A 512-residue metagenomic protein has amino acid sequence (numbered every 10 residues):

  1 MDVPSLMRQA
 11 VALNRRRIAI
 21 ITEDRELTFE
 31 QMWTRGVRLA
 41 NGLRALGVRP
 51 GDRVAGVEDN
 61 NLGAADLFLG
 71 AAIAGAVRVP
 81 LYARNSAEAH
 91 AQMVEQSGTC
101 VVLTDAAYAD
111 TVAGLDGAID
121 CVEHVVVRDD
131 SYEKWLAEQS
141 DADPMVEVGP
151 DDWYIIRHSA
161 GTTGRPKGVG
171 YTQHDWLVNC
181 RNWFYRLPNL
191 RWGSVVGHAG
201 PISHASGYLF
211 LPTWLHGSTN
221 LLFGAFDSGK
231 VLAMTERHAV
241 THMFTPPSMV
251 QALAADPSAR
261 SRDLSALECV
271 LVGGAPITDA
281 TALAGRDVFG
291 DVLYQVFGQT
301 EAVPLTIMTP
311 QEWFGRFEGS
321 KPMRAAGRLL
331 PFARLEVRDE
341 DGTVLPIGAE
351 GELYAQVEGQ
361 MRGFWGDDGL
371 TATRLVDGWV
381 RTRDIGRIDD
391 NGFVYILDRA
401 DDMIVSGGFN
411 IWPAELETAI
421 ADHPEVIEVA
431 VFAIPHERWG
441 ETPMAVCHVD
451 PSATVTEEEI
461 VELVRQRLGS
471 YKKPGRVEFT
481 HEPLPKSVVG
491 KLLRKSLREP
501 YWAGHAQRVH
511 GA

Functional and structural regions predicted by a protein language model:
R15-R16, S140-H158, R165, N189-V195 (+1 more regions): Conserved pre-ATP/AMP-binding loop-to-beta segment of ANL
R25, A40-N85, G200, N410: Conserved AMP-binding/adenylate-forming
T28-E30, Y154-R181: Conserved AMP-binding A3 loop
N85, V102-T104, T235, M243 (+7 more regions): AMP-binding/adenylate-forming catalytic core of the ANL superfamily
A109-P150, A506, H510: ANL superfamily adenylate-forming
L177-V195, S203-H242, D256: Conserved AMP-binding/adenylation subdomain of ANL enzymes
L215, V240-F244, A254-K321, R334 (+1 more regions): Gly/Ser/Thr-rich phosphate-binding loop
R328-F332, T343-T373, I411: Conserved ATP/PPi-binding loop(s) of AMP-dependent carboxylate-activating enzymes
